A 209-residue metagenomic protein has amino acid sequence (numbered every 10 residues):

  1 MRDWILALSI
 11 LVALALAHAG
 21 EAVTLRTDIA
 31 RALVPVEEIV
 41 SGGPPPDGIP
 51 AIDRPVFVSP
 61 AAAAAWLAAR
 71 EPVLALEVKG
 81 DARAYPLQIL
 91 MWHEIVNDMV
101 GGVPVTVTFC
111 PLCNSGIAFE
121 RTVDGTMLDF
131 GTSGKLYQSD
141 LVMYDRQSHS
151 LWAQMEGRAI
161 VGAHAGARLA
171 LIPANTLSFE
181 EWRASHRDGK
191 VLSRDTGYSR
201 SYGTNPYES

Functional and structural regions predicted by a protein language model:
M1-L6: Bacterial N-terminal signal peptides that target proteins for export
A7-A15: Bacterial N-terminal signal peptides
A17-S209: Intrinsically disordered, flexible peripheral segments
